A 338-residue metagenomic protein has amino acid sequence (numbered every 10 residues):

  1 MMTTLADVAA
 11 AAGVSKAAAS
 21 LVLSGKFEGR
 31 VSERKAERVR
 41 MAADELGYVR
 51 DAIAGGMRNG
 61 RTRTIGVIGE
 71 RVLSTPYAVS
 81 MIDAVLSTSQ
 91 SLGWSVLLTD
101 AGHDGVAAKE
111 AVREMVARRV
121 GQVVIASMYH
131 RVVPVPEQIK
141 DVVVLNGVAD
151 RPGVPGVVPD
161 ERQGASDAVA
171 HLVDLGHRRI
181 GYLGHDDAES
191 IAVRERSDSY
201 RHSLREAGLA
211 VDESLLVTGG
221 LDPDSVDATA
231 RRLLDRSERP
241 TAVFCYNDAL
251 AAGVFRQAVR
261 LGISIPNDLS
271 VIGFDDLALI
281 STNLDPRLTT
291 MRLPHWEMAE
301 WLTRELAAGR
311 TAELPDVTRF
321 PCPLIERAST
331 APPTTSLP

Functional and structural regions predicted by a protein language model:
M1-R63: N-terminal helix-turn-helix DNA-binding module of bacterial transcription factors
T3-T4, G60-A170, D174, L233-D235 (+1 more regions): Alpha-helical recognition/docking segments in bacterial nutrient-uptake and carbohydrate-utilization systems
A18-L21, M57-V72, H171, R179-D186: Short beta-strand segments enriched in small/hydrophobic residues
R38, P76-S91, D167, I191-A210 (+3 more regions): Short, solvent-exposed amphipathic alpha-helices that sit in or adjacent to ligand/effector-binding or catalytic
P155-Y182, P223-R232, M291-T311: Hydrophobic alpha-helical segments within soluble ligand-binding/sensing domains
A168-A207, V317-S329: An alpha-beta-alpha
R178-R179, V211-L215, I265-V271: Short acidic capping loops at alpha-helix termini that bridge into adjacent secondary structure
R231-P338: Flexible loop/turn connectors
